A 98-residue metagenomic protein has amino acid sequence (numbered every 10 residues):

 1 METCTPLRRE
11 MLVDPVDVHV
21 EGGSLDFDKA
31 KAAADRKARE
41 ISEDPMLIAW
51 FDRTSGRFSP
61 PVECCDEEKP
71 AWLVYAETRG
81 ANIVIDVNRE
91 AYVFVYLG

Functional and structural regions predicted by a protein language model:
M1-G98: Long, terminal "pre-/pro-" and other extracytoplasmic accessory regions that lie outside the mature folded/catalytic
